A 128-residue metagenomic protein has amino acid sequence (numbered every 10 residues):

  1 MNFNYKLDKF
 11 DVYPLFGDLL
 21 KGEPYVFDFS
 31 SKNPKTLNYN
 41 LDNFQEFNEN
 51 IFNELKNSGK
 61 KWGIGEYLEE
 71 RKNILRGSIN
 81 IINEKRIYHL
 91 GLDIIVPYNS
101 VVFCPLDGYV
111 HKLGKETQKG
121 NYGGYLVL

Functional and structural regions predicted by a protein language model:
M1-D93, P97: Polar/charged, compositionally biased leader and regulatory segments
K85-I87, V101, K119-N121: Short coil/turn motifs at beta-sheet boundaries
L92, S100, L126: Residue-level detector of short, conserved catalytic/binding motifs and their immediate flanks
I95, V101-P105: Small beta-strand-rich domains/subdomains or short beta-sheet motifs embedded in larger alpha/beta proteins
C104-L128: Zn2+-dependent peptidoglycan hydrolase active-site motif and core
